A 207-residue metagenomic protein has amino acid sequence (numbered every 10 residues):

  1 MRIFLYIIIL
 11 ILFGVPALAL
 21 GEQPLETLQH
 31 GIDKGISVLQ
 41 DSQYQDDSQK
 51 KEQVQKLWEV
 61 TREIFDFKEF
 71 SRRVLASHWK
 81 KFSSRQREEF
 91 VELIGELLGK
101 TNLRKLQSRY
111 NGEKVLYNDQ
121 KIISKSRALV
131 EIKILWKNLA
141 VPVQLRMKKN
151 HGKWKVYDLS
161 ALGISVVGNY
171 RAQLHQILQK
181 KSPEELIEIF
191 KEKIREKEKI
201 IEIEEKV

Functional and structural regions predicted by a protein language model:
M1-L5: Positively charged n-region of N-terminal signal peptides that target proteins for export
V15-L20: Sec/Tat signal peptide C-region and signal peptidase I cleavage site
E22-K105: Early exported N-terminus immediately downstream of N-terminal targeting peptides
D41-S48, E52, K81-R85, G112 (+6 more regions): Surface-exposed, polar/charged faces of alpha-helical domains in mature secreted/periplasmic/lumenal proteins
K100-V141, K193-V207: Surface-exposed, charged secondary-structure patches
A140-G168: Short beta-strand edge/turn micro-motifs at domain boundaries
A161-V207: Low-complexity, intrinsically disordered terminal/linker segments enriched in charged and Gly/Pro repeats
